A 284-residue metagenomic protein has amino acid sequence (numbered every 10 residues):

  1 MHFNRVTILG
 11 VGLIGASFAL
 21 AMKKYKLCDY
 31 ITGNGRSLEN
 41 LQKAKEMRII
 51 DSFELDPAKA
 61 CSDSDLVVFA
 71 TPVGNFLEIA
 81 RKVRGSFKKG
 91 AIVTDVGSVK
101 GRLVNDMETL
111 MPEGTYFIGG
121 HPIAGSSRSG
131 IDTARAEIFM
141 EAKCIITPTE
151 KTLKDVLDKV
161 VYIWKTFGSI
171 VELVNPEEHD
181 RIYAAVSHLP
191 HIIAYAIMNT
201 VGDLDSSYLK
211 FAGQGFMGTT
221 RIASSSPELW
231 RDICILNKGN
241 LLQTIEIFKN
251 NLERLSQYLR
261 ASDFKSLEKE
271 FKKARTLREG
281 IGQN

Functional and structural regions predicted by a protein language model:
M1-S62: NAD(P)+-binding Rossmann beta1-loop-alpha1 motif at the extreme N-terminus of oxidoreductases
R5, Y30, Y116, K143 (+1 more regions): Residues at the starts of beta-strands that form the adenosine-phosphate
R36-S37, T71-P72, V96: Short beta->alpha hinge that forms the Motif I/post-I loop of the SAM-binding pocket
A58-F87, A91-I92: Rossmann-like NAD(P)-binding element
I79-D132: Rossmann-like NAD(P)(H) cofactor-binding subdomain of soluble oxidoreductases
A136-R221: Internal alpha-helical scaffold of NAD(P)-dependent oxidoreductase catalytic cores
D205-A274: Interdomain hinge/lid region at the active-site interface of Rossmann-like NAD(P)-dependent oxidoreductases
